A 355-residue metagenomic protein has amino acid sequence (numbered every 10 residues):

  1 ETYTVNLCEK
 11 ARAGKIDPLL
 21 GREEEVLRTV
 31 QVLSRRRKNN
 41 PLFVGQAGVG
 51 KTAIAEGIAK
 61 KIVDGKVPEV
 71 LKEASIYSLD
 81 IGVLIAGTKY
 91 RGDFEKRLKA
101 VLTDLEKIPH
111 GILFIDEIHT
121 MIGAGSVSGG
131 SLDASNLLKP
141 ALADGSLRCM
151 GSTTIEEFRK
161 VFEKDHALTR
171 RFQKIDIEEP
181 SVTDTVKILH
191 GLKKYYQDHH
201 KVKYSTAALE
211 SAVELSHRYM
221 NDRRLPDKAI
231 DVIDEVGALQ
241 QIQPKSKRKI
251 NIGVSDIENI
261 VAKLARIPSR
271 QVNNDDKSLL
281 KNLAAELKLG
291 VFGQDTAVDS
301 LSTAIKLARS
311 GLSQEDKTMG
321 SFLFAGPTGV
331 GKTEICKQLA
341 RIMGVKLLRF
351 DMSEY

Functional and structural regions predicted by a protein language model:
E1-Y355: AAA+ P-loop NTPase nucleotide-binding core of proteostasis motors
